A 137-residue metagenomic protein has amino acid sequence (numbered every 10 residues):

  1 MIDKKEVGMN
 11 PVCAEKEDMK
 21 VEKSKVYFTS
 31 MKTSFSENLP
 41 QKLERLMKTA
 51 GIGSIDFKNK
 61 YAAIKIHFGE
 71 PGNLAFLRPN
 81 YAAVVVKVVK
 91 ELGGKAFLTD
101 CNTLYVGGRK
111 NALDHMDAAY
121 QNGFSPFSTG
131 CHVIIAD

Functional and structural regions predicted by a protein language model:
I2-D137: N-terminal and secondary-structure boundary signal
